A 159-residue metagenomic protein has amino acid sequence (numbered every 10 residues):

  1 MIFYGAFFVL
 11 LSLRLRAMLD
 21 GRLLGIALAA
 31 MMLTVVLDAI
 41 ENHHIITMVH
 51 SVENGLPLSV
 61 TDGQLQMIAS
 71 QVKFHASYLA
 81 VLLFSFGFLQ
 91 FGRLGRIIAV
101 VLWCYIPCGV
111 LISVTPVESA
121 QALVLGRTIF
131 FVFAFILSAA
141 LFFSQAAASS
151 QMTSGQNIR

Functional and structural regions predicted by a protein language model:
M1-G5, L65-L79: Membrane-interface loop-to-helix entry segments
I2-L23, V81-F88: Internal transmembrane alpha-helix with an interfacial aromatic "cap," most often the third helix
S12-V36, I98: Interfacial segments of alpha-helical transmembrane regions
M32-I40, W103-T115: Aromatic-anchored segments of alpha-helical transmembrane domains
P57-A69, A120-F131: Non-cytosolic membrane-interface motifs at loop->transmembrane helix junctions
S77-R93, A139-S144: Alpha-helical transmembrane segments in multipass membrane proteins, preferentially the mid-helix core
L94-I98, P107-I129: Extracellular/periplasmic helix-loop-helix junctions in multi-pass membrane proteins
A140-Q156: Membrane-interface capping segments at transmembrane-helix boundaries
